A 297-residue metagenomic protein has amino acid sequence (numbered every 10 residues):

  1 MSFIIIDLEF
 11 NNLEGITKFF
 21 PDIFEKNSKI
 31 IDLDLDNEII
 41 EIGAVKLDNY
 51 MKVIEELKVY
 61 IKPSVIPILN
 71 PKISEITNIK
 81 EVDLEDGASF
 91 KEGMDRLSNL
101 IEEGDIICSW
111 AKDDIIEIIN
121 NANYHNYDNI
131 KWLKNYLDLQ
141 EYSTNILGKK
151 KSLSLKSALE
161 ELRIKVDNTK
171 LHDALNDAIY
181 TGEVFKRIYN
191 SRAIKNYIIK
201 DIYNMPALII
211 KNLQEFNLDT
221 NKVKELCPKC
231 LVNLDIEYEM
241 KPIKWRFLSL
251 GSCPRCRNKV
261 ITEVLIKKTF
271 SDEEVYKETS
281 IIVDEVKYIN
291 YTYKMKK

Functional and structural regions predicted by a protein language model:
F3, E9-F10, F19-N27, P67 (+8 more regions): Aromatic-enriched hydrophobic runs in primary sequence
F3-I116, T262-T292: Conserved non-catalytic scaffold segment of RNase H-like nuclease domains
N37-I42, K46-T77, S98-N217: Metal-dependent phosphoesterase core characteristic of DEDDh/y 3'-5' exonuclease domains
R187-K297: Acidic two-metal-ion nuclease catalytic site recognized across multiple nuclease folds, prominently DnaQ/RNase D-T
